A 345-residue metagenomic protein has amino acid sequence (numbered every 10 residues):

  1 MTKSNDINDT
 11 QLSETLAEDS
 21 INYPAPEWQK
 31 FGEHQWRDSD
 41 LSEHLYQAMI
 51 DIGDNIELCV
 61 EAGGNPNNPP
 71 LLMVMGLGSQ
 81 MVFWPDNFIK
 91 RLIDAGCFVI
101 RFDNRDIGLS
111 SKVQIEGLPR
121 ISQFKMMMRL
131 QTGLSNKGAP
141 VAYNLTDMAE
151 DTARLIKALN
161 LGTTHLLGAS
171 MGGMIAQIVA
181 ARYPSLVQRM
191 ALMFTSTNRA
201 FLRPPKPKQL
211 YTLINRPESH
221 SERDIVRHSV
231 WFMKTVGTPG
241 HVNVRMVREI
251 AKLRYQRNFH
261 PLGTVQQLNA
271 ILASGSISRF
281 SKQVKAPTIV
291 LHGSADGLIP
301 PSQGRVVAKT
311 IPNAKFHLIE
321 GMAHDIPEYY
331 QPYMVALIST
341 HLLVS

Functional and structural regions predicted by a protein language model:
K30-E57: N-terminal cap/lid segment of alpha/beta-hydrolase-fold proteins
I52-S135: Conserved HGGG/HGGXW glycine-rich cap/lid loop of the alpha/beta-hydrolase fold
L134-S135, A139-A142, T146-T164: Conserved acidic catalytic loop of the alpha/beta-hydrolase fold
G162-F201: Conserved hydrolase catalytic core segment
P205-R279, A286, V306: Alpha/beta-hydrolase
V284, V290-H292: Short beta-strand/loop motif that positions the catalytic acidic residue of the alpha/beta-hydrolase fold
A295-I299: Acidic catalytic loop of the alpha/beta-hydrolase fold
A314-S345: Catalytic active-site module of serine/aspartate enzymes centered on a nucleophile-bearing elbow/loop
